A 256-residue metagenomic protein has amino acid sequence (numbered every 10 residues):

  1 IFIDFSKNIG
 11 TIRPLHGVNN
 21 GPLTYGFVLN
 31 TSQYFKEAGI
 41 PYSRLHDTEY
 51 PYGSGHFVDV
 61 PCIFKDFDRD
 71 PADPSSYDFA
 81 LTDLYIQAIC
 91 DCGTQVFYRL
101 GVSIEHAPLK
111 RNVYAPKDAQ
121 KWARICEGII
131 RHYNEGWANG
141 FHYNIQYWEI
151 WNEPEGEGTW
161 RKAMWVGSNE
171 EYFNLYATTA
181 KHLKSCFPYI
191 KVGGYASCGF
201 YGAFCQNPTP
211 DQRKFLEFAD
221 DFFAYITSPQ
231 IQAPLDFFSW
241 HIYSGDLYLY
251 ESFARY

Functional and structural regions predicted by a protein language model:
I1-Y147, G167-G199, Q232-P234: Non-catalytic accessory regions flanking glycosidase/transglycosidase catalytic cores in CAZymes
L29, S168-Y256: Noncatalytic carbohydrate-binding groove/subsite architecture in carbohydrate-active enzymes
G55-C62, N112, W160-V166, A203-F215: Short, flexible/disordered intra-domain loops and linkers
A107-P108, E157-W160: A short acidic, helix-capping loop that chelates divalent metal ions and anchors anionic groups
E153: Active-site glycine-centered loops adjacent to acidic/histidine catalytic or metal-binding residues that shape
